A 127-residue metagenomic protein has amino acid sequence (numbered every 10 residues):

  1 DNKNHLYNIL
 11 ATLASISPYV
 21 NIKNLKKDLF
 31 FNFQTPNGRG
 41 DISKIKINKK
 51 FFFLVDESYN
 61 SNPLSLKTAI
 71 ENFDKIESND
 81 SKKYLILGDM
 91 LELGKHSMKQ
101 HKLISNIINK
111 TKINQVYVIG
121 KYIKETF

Functional and structural regions predicted by a protein language model:
D1-T111: Nucleotide phosphate-binding/pyrophosphate-handling subdomain across enzymes that bind or process nucleotide phosphates
E92-K95, Y122-F127: Short, charged/polar "capping" segments at the starts of alpha-helices and the immediately preceding loops
Q115-G120: Short, hydrophobic beta-strand segments that form beta-sheet elements in well-ordered domains
